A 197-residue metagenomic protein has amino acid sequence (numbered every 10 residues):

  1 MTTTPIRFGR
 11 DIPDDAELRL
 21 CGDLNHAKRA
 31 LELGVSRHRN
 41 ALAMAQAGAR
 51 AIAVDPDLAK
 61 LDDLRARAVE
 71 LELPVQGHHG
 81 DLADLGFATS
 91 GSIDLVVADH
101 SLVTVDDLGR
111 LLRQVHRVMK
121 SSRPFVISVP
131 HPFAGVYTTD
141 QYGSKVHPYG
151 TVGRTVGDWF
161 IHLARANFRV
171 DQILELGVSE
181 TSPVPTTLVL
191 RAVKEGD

Functional and structural regions predicted by a protein language model:
T2-K28: Conserved alpha-helix/loop element of class I SAM-dependent methyltransferases that forms part of the SAM/SAH-binding
R29-D84: Class I SAM-dependent methyltransferase SAM/SAH-binding core
A83, F87-V96: A short acidic, Gly/Pro-enriched loop at the edge of an enzyme's catalytic core that lines a small-molecule cofactor
D94-G109: A short SAM/SAH-binding and catalytic strip from SAM-dependent methyltransferases
G109-P124: A short glycine-rich, Lys/Arg-flanked "PGG" loop and its adjoining helix->strand segment in the class I
P124-T151: Conserved class I S-adenosyl-L-methionine
V152-I173: Short alpha-helix
A166-F168, S182-D197: Core SAM-dependent methyltransferase catalytic element
